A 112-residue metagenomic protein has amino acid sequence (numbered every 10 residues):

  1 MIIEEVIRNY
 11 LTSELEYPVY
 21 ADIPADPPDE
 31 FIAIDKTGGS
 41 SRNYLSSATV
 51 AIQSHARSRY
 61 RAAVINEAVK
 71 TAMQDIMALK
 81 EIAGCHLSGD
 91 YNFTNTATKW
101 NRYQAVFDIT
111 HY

Functional and structural regions predicted by a protein language model:
M1-Y17, D26, D35-Y112: Charged, amphipathic alpha-helical segments and their flanking helix caps
D22-P24: Polyanion-binding surfaces on beta-sheet-dominated domains and ring/shell assemblies
P28-E30: Histone-fold modules and their flanking histone-like tails across chromatin and transcription assemblies
